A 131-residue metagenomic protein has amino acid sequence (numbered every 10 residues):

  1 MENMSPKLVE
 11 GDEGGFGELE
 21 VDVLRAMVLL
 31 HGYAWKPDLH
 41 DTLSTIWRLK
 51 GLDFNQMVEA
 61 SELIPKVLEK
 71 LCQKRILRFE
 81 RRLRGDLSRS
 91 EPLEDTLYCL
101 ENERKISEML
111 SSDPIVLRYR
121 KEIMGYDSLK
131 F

Functional and structural regions predicted by a protein language model:
E2-R25, M57-P65, E69-F131: Phospho-regulated, low-complexity intrinsically disordered regions of nuclear gene-regulatory and chromatin-associated
D22-L30, T42: Short amphipathic alpha-helical elements of helix-turn-helix/winged-helix folds
V28-W35, R48: Short capping segments at the starts of secondary-structure elements
A34, K50-F54, L117: Secondary-structure transition/capping residues
D38-H40: A short acidic, leucine-rich amphipathic alpha-helix
T42-T45, T96: Residue-identity detector for threonine
S44-I64: Short, positively charged loop/turn segments that connect secondary-structure elements
